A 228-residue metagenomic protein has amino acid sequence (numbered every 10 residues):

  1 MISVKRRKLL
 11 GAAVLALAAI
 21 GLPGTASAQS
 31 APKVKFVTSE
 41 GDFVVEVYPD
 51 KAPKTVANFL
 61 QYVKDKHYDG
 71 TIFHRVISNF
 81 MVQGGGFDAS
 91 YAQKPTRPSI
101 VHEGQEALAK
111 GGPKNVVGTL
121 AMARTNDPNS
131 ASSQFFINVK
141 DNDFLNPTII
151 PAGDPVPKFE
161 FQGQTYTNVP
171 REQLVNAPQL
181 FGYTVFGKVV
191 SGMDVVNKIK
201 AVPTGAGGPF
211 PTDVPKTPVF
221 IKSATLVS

Functional and structural regions predicted by a protein language model:
I2-R7, G11-S228: Cyclophilin-like peptidyl-prolyl cis-trans isomerases
